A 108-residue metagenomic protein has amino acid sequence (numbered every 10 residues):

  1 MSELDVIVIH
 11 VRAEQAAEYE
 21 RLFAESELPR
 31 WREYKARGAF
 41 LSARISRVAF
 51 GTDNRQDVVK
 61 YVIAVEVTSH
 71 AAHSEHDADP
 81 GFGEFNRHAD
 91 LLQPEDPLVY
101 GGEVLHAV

Functional and structural regions predicted by a protein language model:
E3-R12, S42-G81: Short, well-ordered beta-strand segments in beta-rich or mixed alpha/beta enzyme and ligand-binding folds
Q15-I45, G83-F85: Short amphipathic alpha-helical segments
L22, H76-D79, H88: Residue-level signal for well-ordered alpha-helical positions
R30-K35, V67-A71, R87-L92: Glycine-rich loops and low-complexity Gly/Arg-rich segments that provide flexible linkers or classic glycine-based
A39-K60, E84-V108: Glycine-rich beta-strand-turn "strand-cap" elements at beta-sheet edges
